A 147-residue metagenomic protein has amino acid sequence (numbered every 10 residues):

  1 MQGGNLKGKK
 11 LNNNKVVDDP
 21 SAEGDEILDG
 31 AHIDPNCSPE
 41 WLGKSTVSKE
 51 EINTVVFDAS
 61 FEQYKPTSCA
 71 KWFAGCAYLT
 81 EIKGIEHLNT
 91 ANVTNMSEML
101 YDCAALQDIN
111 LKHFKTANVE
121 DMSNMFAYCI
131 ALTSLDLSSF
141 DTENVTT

Functional and structural regions predicted by a protein language model:
Q2-K65: LRR flanking "cap" motifs
D19, D34-N36, G43, N95 (+3 more regions): Intrinsically disordered, low-complexity segments
E50-Y64, A77-T94, A104-E120, I130-T146: Structural signature of tandem-repeat unit edges
A70, S97-E98, S123-N124: Register-specific detector for alpha-helical tandem repeat solenoids, activating on a conserved position within each
A74: Lipid-handling modules and contact-site tethers
M99-C103, M125-C129: Periodic small-residue-enriched repeat registers in elongated scaffold domains
